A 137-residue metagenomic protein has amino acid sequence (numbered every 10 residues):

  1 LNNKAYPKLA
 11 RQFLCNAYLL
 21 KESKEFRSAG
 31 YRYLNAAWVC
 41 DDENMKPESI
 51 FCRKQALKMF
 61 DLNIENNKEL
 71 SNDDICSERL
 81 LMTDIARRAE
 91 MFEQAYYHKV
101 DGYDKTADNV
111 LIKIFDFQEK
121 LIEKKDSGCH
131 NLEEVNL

Functional and structural regions predicted by a protein language model:
L1-K68, E93-K105, D116-L137: N-terminal alpha-helical interaction modules that lie
W38, M82-D84: Residue-level recognition of tetratricopeptide repeat
S71-N72: Extended alpha-helical scaffolds
R79: Short, glycine/charge-rich flexible loops or terminal/linker lids adjacent to PRPP-binding catalytic cores
N109-I112: C-terminal structured interaction module
